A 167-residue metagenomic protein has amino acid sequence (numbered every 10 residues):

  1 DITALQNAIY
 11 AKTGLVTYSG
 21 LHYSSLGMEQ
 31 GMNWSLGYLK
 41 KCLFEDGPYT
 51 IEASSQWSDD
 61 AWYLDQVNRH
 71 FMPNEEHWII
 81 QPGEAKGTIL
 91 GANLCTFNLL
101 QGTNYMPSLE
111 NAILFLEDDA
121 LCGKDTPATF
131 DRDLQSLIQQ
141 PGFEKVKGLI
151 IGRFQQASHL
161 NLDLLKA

Functional and structural regions predicted by a protein language model:
D1-Y23: Short, acidic/small-residue loops that bind anionic groups at enzyme active sites
A4, Q30, W34, T88-T96 (+3 more regions): Conserved active-site and cofactor/substrate-binding residues in soluble primary-metabolism enzymes
L15-N93: Conserved anion/nucleotide-ligand pocket segment
I79-E84, L114-G123, G148-H159: Glycine-rich phosphate/diphosphate-binding loops and the adjacent beta-loop-alpha structural elements that coordinate
T88-F130: Oxyanion-binding "anion nests"
D125, T129-A167: C-terminal active-site/capping subdomain that shapes the small-molecule cofactor and substrate pocket of enzyme
